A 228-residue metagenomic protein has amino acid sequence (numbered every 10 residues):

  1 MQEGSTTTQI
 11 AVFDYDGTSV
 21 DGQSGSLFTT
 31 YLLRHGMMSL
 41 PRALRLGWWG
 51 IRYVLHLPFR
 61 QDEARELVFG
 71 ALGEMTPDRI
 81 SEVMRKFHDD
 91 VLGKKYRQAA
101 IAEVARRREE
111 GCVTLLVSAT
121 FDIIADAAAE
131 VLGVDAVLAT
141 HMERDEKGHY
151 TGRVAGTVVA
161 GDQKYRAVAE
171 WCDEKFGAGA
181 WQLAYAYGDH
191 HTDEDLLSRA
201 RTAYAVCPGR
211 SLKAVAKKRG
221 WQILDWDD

Functional and structural regions predicted by a protein language model:
M1-I10, E82, D89-D228: C-terminal cap/substrate-recognition subdomain and adjoining C-terminal extension of metal-dependent phosphatase-like
Q2-F59: Active-site neighborhood of HAD-like aspartate-dependent phosphohydrolases
V20-D21, H56, L72, D126 (+2 more regions): Amphipathic alpha-helical interaction elements
Q23, M75, Q163: Conserved active-site and cofactor/substrate-binding residues in soluble primary-metabolism enzymes
G25-S26, R65, Y165: A general structural signal for well-ordered alpha-helical segments in protein cores
T29-T30, F69, R201: Amphipathic alpha-helical segments within well-ordered protein domains
L55-A64, L138: Small-residue-rich anion-binding loops in enzyme active sites
E63-Q98: Metal-dependent phosphoesterase signature
